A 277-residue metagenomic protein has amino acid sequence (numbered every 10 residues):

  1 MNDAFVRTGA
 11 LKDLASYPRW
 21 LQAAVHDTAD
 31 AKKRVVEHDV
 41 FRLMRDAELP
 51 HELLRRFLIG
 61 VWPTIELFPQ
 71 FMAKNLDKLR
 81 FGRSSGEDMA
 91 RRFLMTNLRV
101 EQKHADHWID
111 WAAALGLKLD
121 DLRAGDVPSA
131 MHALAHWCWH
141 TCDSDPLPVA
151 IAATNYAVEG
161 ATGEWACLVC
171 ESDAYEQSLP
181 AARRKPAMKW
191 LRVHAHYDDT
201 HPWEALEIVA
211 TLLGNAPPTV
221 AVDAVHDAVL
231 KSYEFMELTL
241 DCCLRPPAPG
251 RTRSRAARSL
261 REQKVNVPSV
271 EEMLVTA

Functional and structural regions predicted by a protein language model:
N2-A277: Non-heme di-metal
